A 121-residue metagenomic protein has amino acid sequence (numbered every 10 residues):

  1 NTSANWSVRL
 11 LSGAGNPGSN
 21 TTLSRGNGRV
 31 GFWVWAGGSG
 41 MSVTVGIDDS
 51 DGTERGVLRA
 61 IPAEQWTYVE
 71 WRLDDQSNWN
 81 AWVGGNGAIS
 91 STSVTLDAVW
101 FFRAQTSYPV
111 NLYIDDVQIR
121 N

Functional and structural regions predicted by a protein language model:
N1-N121: Beta-rich carbohydrate-recognition modules and glycan-binding surfaces
